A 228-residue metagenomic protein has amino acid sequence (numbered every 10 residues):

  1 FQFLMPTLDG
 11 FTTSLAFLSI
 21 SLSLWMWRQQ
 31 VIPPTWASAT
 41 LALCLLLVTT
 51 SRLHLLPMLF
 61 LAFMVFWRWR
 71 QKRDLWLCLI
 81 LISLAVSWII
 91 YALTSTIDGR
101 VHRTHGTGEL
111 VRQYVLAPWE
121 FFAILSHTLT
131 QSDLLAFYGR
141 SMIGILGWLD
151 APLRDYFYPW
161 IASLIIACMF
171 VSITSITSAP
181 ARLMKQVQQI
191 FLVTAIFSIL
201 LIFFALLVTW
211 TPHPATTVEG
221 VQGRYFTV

Functional and structural regions predicted by a protein language model:
F3, L206-T227: Membrane-helix boundary/interfacial segments in multi-pass membrane proteins
L4-T12: Short acidic/glycine- and proline-prone juxtamembrane loop motifs at membrane-interface regions of multi-pass membrane
T12-I20, T227-V228: Hydrophobic core segments of transmembrane alpha-helices in multi-pass, intramembrane catalytic enzymes
S19-A37: Membrane-interface transmembrane helices that cradle and orient dolichyl/undecaprenyl
R28, L56-A85: Perimembrane helix-loop-helix junctions
V31, R70-L77, F170-I196: Membrane-interface helix-loop-helix junctions at transmembrane boundaries of multi-pass membrane enzymes, predominantly
W36-L53, M58-V65: Membrane-interface alpha helices of multi-pass inner-membrane proteins
A92-S178: Membrane-lumen/periplasm interface segments of multi-pass, membrane-embedded glycan/lipid transferases
